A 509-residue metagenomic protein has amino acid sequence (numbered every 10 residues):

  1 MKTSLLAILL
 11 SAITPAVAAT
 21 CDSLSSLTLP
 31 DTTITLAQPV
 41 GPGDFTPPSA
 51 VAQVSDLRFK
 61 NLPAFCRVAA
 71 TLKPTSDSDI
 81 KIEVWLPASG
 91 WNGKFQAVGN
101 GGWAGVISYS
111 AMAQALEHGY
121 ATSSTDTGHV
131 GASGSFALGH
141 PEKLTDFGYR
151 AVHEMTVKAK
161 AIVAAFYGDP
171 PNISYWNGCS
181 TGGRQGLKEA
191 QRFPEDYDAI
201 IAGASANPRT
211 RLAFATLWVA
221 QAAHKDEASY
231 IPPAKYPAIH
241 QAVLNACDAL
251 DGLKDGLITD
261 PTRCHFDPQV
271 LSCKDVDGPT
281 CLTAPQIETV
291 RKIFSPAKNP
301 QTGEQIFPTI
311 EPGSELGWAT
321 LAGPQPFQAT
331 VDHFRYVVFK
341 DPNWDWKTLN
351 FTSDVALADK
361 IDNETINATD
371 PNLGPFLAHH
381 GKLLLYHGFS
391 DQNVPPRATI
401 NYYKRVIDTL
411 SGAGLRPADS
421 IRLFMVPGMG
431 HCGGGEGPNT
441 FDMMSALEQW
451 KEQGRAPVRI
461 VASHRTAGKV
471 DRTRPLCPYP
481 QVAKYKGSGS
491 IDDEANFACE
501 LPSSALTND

Functional and structural regions predicted by a protein language model:
M1-V17: Gram-negative bacterial Sec-dependent N-terminal signal peptides
A18-G93, S110, L253-K254, I258 (+3 more regions): Catalytic-loop region of hydrolases
N92, G101-P171, F214-A215, A222-K225 (+2 more regions): Cap/lid segment of the alpha/beta-hydrolase catalytic domain
V106, G178-K188: Glycine-rich nucleophile elbow surrounding the catalytic serine of serine-hydrolase chemistry
D169-S180: Alpha/beta-hydrolase fold nucleophile elbow
K188-A190, E195-K298, M425: A catalytic-pocket lid/entrance helix-loop region that shapes and gates access to the active site across common
L385-H387: Short beta-strand/loop motif that positions the catalytic acidic residue of the alpha/beta-hydrolase fold
D419-G434, T466-K469: Histidine-bearing beta->alpha loop at or near hydrolase active sites
